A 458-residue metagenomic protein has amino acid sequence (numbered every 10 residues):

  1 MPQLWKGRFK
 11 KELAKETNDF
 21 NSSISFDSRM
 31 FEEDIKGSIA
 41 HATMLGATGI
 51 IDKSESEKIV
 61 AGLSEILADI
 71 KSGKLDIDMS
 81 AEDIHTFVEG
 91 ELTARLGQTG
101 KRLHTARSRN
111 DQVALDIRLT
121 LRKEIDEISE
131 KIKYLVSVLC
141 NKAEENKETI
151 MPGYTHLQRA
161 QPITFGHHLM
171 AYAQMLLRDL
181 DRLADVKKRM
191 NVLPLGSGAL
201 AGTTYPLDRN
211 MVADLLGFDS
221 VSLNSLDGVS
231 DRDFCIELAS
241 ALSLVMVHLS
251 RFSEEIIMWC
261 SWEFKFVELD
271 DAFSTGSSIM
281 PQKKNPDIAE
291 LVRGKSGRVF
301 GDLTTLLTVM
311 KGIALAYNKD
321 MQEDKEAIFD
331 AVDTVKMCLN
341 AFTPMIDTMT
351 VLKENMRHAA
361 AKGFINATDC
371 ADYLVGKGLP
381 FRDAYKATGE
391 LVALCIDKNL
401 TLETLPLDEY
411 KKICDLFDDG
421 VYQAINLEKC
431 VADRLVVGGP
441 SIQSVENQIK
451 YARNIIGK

Functional and structural regions predicted by a protein language model:
M1-G202, L207-D214, F273-G276, D287 (+3 more regions): A helix-coil-helix interface module used to build multimeric assemblies and to scaffold catalytic/cofactor sites
P2-G37, Q98-T99, M280-K458: Glycine-rich cofactor/substrate-binding loops
S38, H85, E89, C235-L238 (+2 more regions): Short runs of predominantly hydrophobic/aromatic residues within well-ordered alpha helices that form helix-helix
H41, G62, I66-D69, E91 (+17 more regions): Generic, well-ordered alpha-helical scaffold segments in large soluble proteins
H41-I51, T164-H167, I236-L244, D369-G378: Short, well-ordered beta-strand elements within core beta-sheets of diverse protein domains
G46, I70, A143, F252 (+4 more regions): Hydrophobic residues in alpha-helical segments
I117, I125, S129, E144 (+7 more regions): Charged, flexible cofactor/metal-binding loops and thiol motifs
